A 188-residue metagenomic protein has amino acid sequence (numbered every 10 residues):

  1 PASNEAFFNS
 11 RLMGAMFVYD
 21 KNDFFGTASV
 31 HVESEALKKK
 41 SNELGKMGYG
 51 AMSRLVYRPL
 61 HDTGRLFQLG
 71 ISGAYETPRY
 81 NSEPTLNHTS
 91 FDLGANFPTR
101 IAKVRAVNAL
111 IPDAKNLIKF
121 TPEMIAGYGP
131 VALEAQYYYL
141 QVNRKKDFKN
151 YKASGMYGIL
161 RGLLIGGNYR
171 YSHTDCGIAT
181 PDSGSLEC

Functional and structural regions predicted by a protein language model:
P1-V56, L60-T63, G70, S82-I111 (+1 more regions): Surface-exposed coil loops of outer-membrane beta-barrel proteins
R11-M13, Y49-A51, F67, F120 (+2 more regions): Residues that flank catalytic or metal-binding motifs in active/ligand-binding sites
F17, A28, L55, L69-G73 (+3 more regions): Membrane-embedded beta-strand positions of outer-membrane beta-barrel proteins
K21-D23, V30-S34, P59, G73-R79 (+3 more regions): Transmembrane beta-strands of outer-membrane beta-barrel pores
T85-C188: Outer-membrane beta-barrel pore domains
